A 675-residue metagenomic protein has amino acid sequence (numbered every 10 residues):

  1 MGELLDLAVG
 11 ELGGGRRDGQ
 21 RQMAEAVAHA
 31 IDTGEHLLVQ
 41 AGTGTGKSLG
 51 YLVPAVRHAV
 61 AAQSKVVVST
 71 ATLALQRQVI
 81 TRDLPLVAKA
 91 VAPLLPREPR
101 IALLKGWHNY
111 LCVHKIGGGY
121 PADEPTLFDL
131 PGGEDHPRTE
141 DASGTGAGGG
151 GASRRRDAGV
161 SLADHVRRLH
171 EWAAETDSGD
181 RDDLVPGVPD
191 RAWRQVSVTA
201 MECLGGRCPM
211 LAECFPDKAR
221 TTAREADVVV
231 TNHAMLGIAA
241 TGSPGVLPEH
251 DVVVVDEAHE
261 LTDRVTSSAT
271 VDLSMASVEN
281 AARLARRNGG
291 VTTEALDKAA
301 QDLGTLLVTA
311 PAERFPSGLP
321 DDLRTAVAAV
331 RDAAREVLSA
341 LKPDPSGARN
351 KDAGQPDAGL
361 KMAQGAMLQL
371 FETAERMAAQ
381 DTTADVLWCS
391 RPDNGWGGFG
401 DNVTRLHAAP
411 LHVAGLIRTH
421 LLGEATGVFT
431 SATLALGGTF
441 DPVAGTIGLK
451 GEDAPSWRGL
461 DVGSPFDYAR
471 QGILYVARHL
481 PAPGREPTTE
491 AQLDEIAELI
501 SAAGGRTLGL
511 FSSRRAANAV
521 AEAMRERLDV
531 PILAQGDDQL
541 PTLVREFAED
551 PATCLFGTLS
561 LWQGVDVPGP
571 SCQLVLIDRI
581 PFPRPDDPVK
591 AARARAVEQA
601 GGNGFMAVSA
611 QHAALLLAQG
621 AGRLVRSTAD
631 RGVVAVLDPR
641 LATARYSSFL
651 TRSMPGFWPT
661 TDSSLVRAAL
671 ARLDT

Functional and structural regions predicted by a protein language model:
M1-V39: Conserved pre-motif I regulatory segment
G2-G10, Q63-K65, S69-D227, S339-R349 (+1 more regions): A substrate-engagement module of RecA-like helicase motors
T33-P54: Walker A/P-loop
Y51, R57, R77, T81 (+4 more regions): Signature of the SF2 helicase/ATPase Hel1-core->accessory helical subdomain module
K65-A74, V428-T430, G505-S512, A635-L637: Conserved RecA-like ASCE P-loop NTPase motor core of nucleic-acid helicases/translocases
R191-D227, G242-P244, P343-L480, P487-D494 (+3 more regions): A contiguous, basic/glycine-rich beta-loop/short-helix subdomain that forms a polymer-engagement track
P465, A477-P487, D538-A642: Conserved RecA-like P-loop NTPase helicase motor core
S512-G536: Conserved helicase motor "Helicase C" RecA-like lobe of SF1/SF2 P-loop NTPases
